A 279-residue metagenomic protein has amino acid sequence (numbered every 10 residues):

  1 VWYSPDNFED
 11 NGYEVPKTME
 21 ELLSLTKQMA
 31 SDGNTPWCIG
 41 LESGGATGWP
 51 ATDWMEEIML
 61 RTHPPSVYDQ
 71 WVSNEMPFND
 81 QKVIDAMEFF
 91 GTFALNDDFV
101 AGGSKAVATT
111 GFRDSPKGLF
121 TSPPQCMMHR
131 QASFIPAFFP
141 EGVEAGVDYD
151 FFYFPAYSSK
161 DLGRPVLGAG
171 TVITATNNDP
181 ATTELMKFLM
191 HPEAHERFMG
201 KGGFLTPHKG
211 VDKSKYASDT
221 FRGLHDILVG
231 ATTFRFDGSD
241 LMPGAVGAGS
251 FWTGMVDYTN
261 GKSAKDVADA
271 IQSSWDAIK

Functional and structural regions predicted by a protein language model:
V1-V15, E20-L23, G40-W71, L167-T174 (+1 more regions): Periplasmic solute-binding protein
E9, G33, L228-K279: Conserved C-terminal helix/tail region of periplasmic/extracytoplasmic solute-binding proteins
M19-L23, S104-T121: Short helix-initiation/N-cap motifs at beta->coil->alpha
T26-Q28, V72-A108, F154: Glycine-centered hinge/linker elements that transmit conformational signals in sensory and ligand-binding systems
G33-P36, S122-Q131: Alpha-to-beta junction loops
L41, G45, L60-D85, E141-E144 (+2 more regions): Short, solvent-exposed loop/beta-turn-alpha elements that line the ligand-binding surface or hinge of extracytoplasmic
F134, P140-L205: Extracytoplasmic/periplasmic substrate-recognition and gating elements
M199-S250: Long, aromatic- and glycine/proline-rich binding clefts that accommodate carbohydrate-like moieties
